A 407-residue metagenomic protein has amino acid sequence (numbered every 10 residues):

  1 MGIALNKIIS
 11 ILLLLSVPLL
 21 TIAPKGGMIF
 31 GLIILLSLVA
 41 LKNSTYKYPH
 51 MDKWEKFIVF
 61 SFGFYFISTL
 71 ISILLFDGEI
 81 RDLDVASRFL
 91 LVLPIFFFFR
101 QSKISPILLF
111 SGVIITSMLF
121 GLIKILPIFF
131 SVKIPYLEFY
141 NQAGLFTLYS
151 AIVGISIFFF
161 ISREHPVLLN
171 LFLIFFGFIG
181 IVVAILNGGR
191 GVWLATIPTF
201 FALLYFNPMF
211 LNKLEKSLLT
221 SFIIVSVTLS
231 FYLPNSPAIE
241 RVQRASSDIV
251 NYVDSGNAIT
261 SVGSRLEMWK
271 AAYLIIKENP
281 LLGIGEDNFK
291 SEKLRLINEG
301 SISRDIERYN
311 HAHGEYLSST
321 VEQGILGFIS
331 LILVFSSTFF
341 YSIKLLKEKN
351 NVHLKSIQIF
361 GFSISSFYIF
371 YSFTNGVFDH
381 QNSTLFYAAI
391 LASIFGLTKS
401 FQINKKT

Functional and structural regions predicted by a protein language model:
M1-D77, L91, Q101-I104, S111 (+3 more regions): Transmembrane signal-anchor hairpin modules in multi-pass inner-membrane enzymes, especially those that act on
A23-N43, L83-F96, G144-G154, L194-F201 (+3 more regions): Membrane-embedded alpha-helical segments of multi-pass membrane proteins, especially the transmembrane helices
K56-I67, F76-R100, L108-M118, F139-I152: Aromatic-anchored transmembrane helix interface
S102-V132, N141-M209, L233, S366 (+1 more regions): Alpha-helical transmembrane segments of multi-pass inner-membrane proteins
I155, G361-T407: Transmembrane alpha-helices of multi-pass inner-membrane enzymes
L186, N207-S255, K270-E278, E286: A membrane-periplasm/extracellular boundary helix in multi-pass inner-membrane enzymes that assemble envelope glycans
L214, E322-S366: Hydrophobic transmembrane alpha-helices and their immediate junctions
G256-K270, E278, L282-Q323: Long extracytoplasmic/lumenal interhelical loops at the membrane interface of multi-pass membrane proteins
